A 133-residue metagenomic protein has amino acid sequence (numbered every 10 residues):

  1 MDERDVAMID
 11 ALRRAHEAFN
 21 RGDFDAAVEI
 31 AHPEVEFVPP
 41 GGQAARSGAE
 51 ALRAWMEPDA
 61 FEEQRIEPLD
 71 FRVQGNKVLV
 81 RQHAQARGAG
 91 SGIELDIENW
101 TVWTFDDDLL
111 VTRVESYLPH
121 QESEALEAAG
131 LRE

Functional and structural regions predicted by a protein language model:
M1-I30, S123-E133: Short, low-complexity N-terminal intrinsically disordered segments enriched in polar/charged residues
A7-D10, F24-K77, S123: A solvent-exposed, acidic/Ser-Thr-rich amphipathic alpha-helical stretch
F61, A86-D96: Short, cysteine-centered beta-strand-loop-beta hairpins and adjacent loop/turn segments enriched in charged/polar
I66-R72, A84-Q85, E98-T104, E115: Hydrophobic/aromatic beta-strand elements that line small-molecule binding cavities or substrate pockets in beta-rich
F71-V78, T104-L110: A short, structured loop/turn motif at beta-sheet edges
V78-A86: Short, well-ordered beta-strand segments in beta-rich or mixed alpha/beta enzyme and ligand-binding folds
W100-A125: Short beta-strand edge/turn micro-motifs at domain boundaries
